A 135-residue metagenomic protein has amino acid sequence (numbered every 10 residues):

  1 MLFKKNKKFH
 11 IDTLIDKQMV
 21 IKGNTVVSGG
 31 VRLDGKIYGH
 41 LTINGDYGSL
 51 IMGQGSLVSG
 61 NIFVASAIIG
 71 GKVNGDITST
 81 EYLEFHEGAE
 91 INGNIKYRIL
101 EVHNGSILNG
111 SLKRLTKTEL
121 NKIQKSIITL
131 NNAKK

Functional and structural regions predicted by a protein language model:
M1-T42, G48-S59, I68, N74-D76 (+2 more regions): Intrinsically disordered, low-complexity terminal regions
N61-F63: Short, composition-biased linear "edge" segments at structural boundaries
